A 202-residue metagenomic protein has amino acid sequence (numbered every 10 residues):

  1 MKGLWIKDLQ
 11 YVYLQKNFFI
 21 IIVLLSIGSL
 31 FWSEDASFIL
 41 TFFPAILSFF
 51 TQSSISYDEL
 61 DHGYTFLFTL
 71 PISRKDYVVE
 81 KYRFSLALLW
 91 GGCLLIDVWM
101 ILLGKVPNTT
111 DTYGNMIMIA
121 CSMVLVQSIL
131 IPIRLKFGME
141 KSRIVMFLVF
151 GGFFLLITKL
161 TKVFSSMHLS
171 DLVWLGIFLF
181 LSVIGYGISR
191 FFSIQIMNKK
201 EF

Functional and structural regions predicted by a protein language model:
M1-H62, E80-F202: Hydrophobic alpha-helical transmembrane segments of membrane proteins
D76-V78: Alpha-helix N-cap/helix-start motif at helix boundaries, enriched for small hydrophobics
